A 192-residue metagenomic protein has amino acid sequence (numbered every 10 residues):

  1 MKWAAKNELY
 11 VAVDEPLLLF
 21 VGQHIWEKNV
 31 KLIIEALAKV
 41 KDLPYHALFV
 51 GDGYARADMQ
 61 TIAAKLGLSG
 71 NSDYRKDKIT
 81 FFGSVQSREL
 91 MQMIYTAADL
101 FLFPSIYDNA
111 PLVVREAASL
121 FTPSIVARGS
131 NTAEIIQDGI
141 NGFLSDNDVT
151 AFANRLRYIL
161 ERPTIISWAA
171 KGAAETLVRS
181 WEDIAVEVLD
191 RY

Functional and structural regions predicted by a protein language model:
V11-K28, I34-L37: Conserved donor-binding/catalytic core segment of Leloir-type glycosyltransferases
M59, R128-G139, F143-L144: Short acidic/histidine- and often glycine-rich active-site loop of Leloir-type glycosyltransferases that engages
Q60-V85: Nucleotide-activated donor-binding/catalytic signature segment of Leloir-type glycosyltransferases, i.e., the conserved
S84, Q92-A98: Short alpha-helical donor nucleotide-sugar binding micro-motif in glycosyltransferases
Q92, A110, V114-S119, A133-E134: Short alpha-helical segment that forms part of, or immediately flanks, the ligand-binding pocket in carbohydrate-active
I106: Aromatic "clamp/platform" in nucleotide-sugar-dependent glycosyltransferases that forms part of the donor/acceptor
P123-A127: Short hydrophobic beta-strand element within catalytic cores of glycosyltransferases and related nucleotide-activated
D138-G139, F143-V149, Y158-P163: Conserved acidic donor-binding segment of nucleotide-sugar-dependent glycosyltransferases
